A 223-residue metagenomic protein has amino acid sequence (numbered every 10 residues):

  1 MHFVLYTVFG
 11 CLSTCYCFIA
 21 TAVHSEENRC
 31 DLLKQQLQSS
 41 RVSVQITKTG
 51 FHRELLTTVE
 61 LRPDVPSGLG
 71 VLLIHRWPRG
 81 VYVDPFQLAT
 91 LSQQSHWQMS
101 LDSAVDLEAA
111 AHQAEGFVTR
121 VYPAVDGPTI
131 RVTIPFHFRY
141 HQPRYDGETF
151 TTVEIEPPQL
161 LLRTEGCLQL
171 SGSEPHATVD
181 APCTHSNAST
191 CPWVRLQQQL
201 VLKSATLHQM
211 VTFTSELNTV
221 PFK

Functional and structural regions predicted by a protein language model:
M1-T21: Cleavable N-terminal signal peptides of Sec/SRP-targeted secreted and luminal proteins
C17-L207: Non-cytosolic ectodomains/luminal loops of secretory-pathway membrane proteins
Q199, K203-K223: C-terminal single-pass membrane-anchor helix
